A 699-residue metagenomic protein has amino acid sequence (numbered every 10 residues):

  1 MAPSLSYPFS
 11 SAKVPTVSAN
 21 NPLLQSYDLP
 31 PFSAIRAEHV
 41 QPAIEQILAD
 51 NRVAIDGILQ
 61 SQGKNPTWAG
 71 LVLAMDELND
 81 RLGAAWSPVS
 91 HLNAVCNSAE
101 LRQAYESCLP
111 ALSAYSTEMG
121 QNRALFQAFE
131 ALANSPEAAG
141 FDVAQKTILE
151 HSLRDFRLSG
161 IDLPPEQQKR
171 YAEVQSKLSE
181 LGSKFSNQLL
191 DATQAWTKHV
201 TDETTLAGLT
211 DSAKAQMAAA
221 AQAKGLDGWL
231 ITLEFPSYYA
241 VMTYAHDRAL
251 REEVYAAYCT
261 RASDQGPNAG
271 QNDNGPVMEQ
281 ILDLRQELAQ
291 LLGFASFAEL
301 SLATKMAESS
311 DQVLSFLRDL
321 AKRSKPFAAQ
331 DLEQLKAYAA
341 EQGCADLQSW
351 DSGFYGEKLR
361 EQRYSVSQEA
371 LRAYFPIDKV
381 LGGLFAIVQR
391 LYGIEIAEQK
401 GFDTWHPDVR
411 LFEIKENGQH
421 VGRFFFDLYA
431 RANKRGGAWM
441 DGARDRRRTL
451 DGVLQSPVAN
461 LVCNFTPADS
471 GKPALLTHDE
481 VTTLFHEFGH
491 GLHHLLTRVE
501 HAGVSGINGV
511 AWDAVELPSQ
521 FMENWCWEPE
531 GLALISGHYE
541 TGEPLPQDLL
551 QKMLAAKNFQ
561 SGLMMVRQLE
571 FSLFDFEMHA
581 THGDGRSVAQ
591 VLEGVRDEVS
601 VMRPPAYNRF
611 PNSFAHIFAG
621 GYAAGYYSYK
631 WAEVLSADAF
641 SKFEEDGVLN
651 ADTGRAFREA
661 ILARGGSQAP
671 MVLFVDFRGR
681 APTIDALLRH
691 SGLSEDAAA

Functional and structural regions predicted by a protein language model:
A2-L209, F643: N-terminal helix-rich structural modules
F9, P15-H39, Q46, P66 (+15 more regions): C-terminal, non-catalytic "cap/extension" segments appended to globular domains
L24-H39, V89-C108, E130-E173, T232-P276 (+6 more regions): Short His/Asp/Glu-rich catalytic/ion-coordination signatures at enzyme active sites or charged loops
A49, V53, G57-K64, W68 (+25 more regions): Intrinsically disordered or highly flexible coil/loop and linker segments, enriched in small and charged/polar residues
D80-H91, E150, R154, A256 (+3 more regions): Short, hydrophobic/amphipathic alpha-helical patches that form generic packing surfaces within helical domains
N97, F141, S152-F156, A269-G270 (+4 more regions): Aromatic/His-enriched, Gly/Pro-containing loop or helix-boundary segments that lie immediately adjacent to catalytic
A144, I148-E150, K177-E180, N187 (+9 more regions): Active-site-proximal, well-structured secondary-structure segments within enzyme catalytic domains
T466-F485: Short pre-active-site segment immediately N-terminal to the catalytic Zn-binding motif
